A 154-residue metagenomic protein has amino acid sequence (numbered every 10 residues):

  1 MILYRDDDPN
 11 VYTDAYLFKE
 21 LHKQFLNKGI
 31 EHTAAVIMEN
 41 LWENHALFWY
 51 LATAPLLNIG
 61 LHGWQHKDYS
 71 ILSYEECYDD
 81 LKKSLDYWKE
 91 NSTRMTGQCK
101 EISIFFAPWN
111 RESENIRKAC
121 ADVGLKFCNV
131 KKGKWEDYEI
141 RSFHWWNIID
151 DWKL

Functional and structural regions predicted by a protein language model:
M1-Y16, E20, E114-L154: C-terminal active-site subregion of NodB/CE4 polysaccharide deacetylases
I2-Y4, F25, L57-I59: Hydrophobic beta-strand residues in large extracellular and virion-surface proteins
E20-I30: A short, Lys/Arg-enriched amphipathic alpha-helix followed by its capping loop at the start of a domain
L26, T53, A121: Anion (oxyanion) recognition and catalysis
I30-R117, E136-R141: Metal-dependent polysaccharide deacetylase catalytic core of the NodB/CE4 family, i.e., the active-site-bearing domain
